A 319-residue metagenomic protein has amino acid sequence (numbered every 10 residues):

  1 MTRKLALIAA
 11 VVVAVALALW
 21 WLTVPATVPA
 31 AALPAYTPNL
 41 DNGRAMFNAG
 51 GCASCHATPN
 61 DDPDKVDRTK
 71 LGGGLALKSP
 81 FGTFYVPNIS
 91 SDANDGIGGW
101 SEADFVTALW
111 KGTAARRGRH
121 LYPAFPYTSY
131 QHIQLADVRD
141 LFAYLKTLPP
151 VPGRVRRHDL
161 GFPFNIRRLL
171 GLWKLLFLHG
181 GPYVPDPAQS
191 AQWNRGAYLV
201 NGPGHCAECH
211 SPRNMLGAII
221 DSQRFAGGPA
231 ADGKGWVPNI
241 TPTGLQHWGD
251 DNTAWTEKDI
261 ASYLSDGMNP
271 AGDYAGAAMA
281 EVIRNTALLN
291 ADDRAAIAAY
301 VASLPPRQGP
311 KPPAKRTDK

Functional and structural regions predicted by a protein language model:
M1-A14: N-terminal Sec-pathway targeting helices
V15-A30: Membrane-interface motif at the C-terminal end of an N-terminal transmembrane signal
L17-W21, S101-A115, S129-V155, W255-P270 (+1 more regions): C-terminal capping alpha-helices of c-type cytochrome domains
A26-N48, D62, L172-N201, K319: Electrostatic cytochrome c docking/interface patches
G43, A49-P59, F105, L141 (+4 more regions): The canonical Cys-X-X-Cys-His
K70-D104, T128-A136, Q223-N269, E281-A295: Electron-transfer interface patches adjacent to heme c in soluble/periplasmic c-type cytochromes and di-/multiheme
G153-R168: Extended, well-folded interaction surfaces typified by the phenylalanyl-tRNA synthetase beta subunit core
I166-A254, K258: Surface-exposed interaction/gating patches
